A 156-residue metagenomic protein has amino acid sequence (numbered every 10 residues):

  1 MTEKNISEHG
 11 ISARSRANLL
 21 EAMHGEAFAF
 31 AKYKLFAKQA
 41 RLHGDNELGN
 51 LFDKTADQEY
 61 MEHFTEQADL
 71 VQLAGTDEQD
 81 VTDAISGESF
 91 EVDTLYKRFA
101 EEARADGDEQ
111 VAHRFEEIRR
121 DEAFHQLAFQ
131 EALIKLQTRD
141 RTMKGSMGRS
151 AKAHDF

Functional and structural regions predicted by a protein language model:
T2-F156: Non-heme di-metal
